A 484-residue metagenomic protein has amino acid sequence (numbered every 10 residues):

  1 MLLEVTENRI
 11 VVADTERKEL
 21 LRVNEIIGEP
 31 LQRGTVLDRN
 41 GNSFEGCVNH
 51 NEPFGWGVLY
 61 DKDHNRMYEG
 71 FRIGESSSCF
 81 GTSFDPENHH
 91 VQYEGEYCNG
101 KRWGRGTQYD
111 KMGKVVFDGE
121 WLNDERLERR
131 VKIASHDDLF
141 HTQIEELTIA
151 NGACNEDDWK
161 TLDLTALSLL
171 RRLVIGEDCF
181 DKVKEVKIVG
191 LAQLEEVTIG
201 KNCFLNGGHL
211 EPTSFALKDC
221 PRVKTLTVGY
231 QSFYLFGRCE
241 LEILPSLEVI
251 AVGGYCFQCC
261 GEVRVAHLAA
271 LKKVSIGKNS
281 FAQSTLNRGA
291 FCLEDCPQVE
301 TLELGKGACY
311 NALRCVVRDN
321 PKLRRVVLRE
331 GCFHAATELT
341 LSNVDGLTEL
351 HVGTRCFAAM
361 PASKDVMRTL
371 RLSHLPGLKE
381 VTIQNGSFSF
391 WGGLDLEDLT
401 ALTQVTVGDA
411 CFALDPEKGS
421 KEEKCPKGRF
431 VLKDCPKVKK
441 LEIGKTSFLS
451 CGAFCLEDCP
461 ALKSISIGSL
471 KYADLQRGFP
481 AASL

Functional and structural regions predicted by a protein language model:
M1-A134: Glycine/tyrosine- and acidic-biased, solvent-exposed loop/turn segments at the edges of beta-strands
I26-E29, C47-N51, F71-S76, E96-G100 (+14 more regions): Short gly/acidic/polar-rich coil/turn motifs that serve as flexible hinges in modular proteins
I26-R33, N49-W56, I73-F80, C98-R105 (+14 more regions): Short, solvent-exposed linear patches
D137-E185, L191-L194, L205, F357-M360 (+1 more regions): LRR N-terminal entry segment and analogous cap-like coil->beta motifs
T198-A216, V228, S275-C292, V352-L370 (+2 more regions): Acidic/polar low-complexity surface segments
